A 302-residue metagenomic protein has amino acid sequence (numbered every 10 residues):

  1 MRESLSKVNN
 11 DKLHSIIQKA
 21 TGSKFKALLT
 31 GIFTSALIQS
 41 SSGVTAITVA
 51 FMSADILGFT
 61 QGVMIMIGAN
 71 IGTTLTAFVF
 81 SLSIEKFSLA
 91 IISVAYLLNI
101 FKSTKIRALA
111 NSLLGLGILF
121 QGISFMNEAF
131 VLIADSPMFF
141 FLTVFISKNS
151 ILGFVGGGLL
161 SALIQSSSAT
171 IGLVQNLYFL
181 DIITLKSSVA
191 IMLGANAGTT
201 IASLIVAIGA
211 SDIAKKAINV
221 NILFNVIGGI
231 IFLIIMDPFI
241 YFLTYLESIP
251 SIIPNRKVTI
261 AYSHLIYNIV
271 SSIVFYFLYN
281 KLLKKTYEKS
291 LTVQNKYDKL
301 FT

Functional and structural regions predicted by a protein language model:
M1-K24, L113-V155, L159, L177: Helix-loop-helix hairpins and the membrane-proximal interhelical loops of multi-pass alpha-helical transport proteins
M1-L5, G22, T30-L37, F78-E128 (+1 more regions): Transmembrane helical cores of multi-pass secondary ion antiporters/exchangers
M1-V8, K12, I16, F78 (+8 more regions): Membrane-spanning helices that line or support transport/gating and their immediate boundary helices in channels
D11, K19, G31, S35 (+12 more regions): Alpha-helical transmembrane segments of multi-pass membrane proteins, especially transporters and channels
L37-I38, V44-T73, V79-F87, L98-N99 (+4 more regions): Membrane-interfacial helix-loop connectors
L75, N196, T200-I201, I222-I234 (+1 more regions): Hydrophobic transmembrane alpha-helical segments of multi-pass transport and channel proteins
L75-E85, V131, I205-I213, L233-S263 (+1 more regions): Transmembrane helix-loop junctions at the membrane interface of multipass transporters and ion channels
Y279-T302: Non-transmembrane accessory domains of multi-pass membrane transporters/channels
